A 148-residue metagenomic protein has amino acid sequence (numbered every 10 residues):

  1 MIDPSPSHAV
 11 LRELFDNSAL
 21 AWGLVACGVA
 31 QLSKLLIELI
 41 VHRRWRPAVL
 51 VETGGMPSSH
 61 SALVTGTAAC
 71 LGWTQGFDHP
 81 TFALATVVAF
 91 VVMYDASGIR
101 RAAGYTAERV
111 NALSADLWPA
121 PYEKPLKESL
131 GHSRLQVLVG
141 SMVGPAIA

Functional and structural regions predicted by a protein language model:
M1-W22, L71-A83: Helix-coil boundary and interhelical linker segments in multi-pass alpha-helical membrane proteins
I2-D3, D16, G28, R43-R44 (+1 more regions): A short linear-motif detector with a strong N-terminal bias
P6-L11, L36, T106, V110-L113: Hydrophobic alpha-helical segments of integral membrane proteins, encompassing both true transmembrane helices
A9-R12, D16, E38, F90 (+1 more regions): General secondary-structure edge motif
N17-K34: N-terminal signal-anchor transmembrane alpha helix
G28, L32, P47-A148: Membrane-embedded catalytic cores of phosphoryl/pyrophosphoryl-handling enzymes
L36-L39, T65: Intrinsically disordered, low-complexity segments enriched in polar/charged small residues
L39-P47: Transmembrane helix-loop junctions in multipass membrane proteins, especially transporters and channels
